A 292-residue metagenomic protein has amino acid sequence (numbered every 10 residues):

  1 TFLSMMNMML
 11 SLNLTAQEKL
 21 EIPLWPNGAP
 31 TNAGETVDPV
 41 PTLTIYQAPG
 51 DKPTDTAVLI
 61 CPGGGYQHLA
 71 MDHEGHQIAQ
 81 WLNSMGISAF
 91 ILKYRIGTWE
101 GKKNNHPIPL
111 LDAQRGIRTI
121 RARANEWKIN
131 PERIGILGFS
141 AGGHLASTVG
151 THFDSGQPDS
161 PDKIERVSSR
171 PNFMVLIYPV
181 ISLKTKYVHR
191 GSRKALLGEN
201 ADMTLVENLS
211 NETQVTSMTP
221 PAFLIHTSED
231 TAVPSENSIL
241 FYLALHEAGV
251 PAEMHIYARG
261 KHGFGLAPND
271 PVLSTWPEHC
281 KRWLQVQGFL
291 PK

Functional and structural regions predicted by a protein language model:
Q17-K52: N-terminal cap/lid segment of alpha/beta-hydrolase-fold proteins
N27, K163, P179-Q214, P220: Mobile cap/lid helix-loop segments that gate and shape the active-site cleft of serine hydrolases
Y46, I225, S235-K292: C-terminal catalytic histidine-bearing segment of alpha/beta-hydrolase fold enzymes
T54-G63: Short beta-strand element of the alpha/beta-hydrolase
P62-Q67, S228: Active-site glycine-rich loops that stabilize anionic/oxyanionic intermediates across multiple enzyme folds
A70-D72, H76-A79, L92-P131, D270-L273: Catalytic nucleophile-loop/oxyanion-hole region of alpha/beta-hydrolase and closely related hydrolase-like folds
R115-V188, V206-E207: Primarily recognizes the serine-hydrolase "nucleophile elbow" in alpha/beta-hydrolase and SGNH/GDSL folds
L224-H226, D230: Short beta-strand/loop motif that positions the catalytic acidic residue of the alpha/beta-hydrolase fold
